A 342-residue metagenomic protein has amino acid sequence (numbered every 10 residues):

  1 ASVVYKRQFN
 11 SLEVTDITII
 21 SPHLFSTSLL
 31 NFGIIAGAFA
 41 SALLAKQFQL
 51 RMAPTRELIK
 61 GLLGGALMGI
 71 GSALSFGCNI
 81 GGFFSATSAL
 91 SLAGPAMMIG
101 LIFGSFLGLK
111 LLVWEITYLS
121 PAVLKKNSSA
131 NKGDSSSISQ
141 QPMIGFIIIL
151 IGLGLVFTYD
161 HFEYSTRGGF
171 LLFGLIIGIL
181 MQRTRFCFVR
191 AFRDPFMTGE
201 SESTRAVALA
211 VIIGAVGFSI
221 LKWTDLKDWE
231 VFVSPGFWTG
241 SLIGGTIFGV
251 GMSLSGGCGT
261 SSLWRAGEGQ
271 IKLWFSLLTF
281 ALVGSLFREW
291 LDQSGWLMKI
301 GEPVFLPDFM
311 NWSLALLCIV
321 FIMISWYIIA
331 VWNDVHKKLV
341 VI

Functional and structural regions predicted by a protein language model:
A1-I342: Membrane-interfacial helix-loop segments of redox and metal-homeostasis proteins, especially TM-loop-TM junctions
